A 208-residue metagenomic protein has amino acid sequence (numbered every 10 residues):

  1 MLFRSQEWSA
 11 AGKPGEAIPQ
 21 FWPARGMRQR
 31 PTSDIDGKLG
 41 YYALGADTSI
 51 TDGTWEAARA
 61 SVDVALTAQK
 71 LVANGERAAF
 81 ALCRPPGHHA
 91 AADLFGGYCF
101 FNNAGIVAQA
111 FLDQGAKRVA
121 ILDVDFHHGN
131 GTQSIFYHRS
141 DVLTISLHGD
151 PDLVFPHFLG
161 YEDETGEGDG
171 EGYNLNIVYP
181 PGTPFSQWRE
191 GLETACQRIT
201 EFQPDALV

Functional and structural regions predicted by a protein language model:
M1-V208: HDAC/HDAC-like amidohydrolase catalytic core signature
